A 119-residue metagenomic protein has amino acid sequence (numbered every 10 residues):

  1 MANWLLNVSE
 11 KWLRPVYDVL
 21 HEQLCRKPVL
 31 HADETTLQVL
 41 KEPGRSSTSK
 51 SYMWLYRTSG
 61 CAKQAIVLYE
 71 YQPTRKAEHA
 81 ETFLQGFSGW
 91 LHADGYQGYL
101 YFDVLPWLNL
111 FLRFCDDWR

Functional and structural regions predicted by a protein language model:
M1-R119: Catalytic center-proximal scaffold of phosphoryl-transfer enzymes
